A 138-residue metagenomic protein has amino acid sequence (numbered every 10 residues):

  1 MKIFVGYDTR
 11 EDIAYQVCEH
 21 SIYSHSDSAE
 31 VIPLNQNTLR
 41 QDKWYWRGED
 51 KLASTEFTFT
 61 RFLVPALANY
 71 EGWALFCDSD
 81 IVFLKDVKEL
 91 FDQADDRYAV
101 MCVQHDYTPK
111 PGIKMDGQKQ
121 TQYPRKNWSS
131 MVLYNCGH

Functional and structural regions predicted by a protein language model:
M1-H138: Glycosyltransferase catalytic domains, chiefly GT-A lineage
